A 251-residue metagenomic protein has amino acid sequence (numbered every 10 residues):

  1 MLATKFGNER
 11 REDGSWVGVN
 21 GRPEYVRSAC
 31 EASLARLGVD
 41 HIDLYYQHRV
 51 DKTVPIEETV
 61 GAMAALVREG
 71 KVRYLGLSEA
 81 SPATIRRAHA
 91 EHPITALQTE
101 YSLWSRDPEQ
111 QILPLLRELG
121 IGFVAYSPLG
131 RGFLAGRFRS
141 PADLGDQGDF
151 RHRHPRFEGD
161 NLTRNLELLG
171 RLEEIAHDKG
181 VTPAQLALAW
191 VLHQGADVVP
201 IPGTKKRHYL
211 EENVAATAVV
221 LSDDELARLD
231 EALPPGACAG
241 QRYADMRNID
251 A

Functional and structural regions predicted by a protein language model:
M1-R11: A short, structured active-site edge motif that brings together acidic residues
L2, S33, I42, P55 (+8 more regions): Conserved, mostly hydrophobic/aromatic
F6-N8, S81, Y101-S105, S127-L134 (+2 more regions): Glycine-rich beta-alpha junction loops
E9-Q111, G122: Glycine/proline-rich, positively charged, aromatic-decorated active-site loop/lid region on the catalytic face
E9-W16, L134, Y209-E212: A short acidic, helix-capping loop that chelates divalent metal ions and anchors anionic groups
V19-G21, E91-T95, L113-R117, S140-G145 (+1 more regions): Short, hinge-like loop/turn segments at secondary-structure boundaries
P108-Q147, T182: Aromatic-lined glycan-binding groove of carbohydrate-active enzymes
E118, D146-D178, H193-D197, Y209-A251: Terminal-tail/helix-coil boundary detector
